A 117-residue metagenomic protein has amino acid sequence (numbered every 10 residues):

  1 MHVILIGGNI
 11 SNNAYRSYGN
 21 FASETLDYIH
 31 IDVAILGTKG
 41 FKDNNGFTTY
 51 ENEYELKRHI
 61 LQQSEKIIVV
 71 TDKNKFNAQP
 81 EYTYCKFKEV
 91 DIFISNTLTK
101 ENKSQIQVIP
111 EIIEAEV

Functional and structural regions predicted by a protein language model:
M1-V117: Conserved phosphate- and dinucleotide-binding cores of soluble alpha/beta proteins, encompassing both enzyme active
